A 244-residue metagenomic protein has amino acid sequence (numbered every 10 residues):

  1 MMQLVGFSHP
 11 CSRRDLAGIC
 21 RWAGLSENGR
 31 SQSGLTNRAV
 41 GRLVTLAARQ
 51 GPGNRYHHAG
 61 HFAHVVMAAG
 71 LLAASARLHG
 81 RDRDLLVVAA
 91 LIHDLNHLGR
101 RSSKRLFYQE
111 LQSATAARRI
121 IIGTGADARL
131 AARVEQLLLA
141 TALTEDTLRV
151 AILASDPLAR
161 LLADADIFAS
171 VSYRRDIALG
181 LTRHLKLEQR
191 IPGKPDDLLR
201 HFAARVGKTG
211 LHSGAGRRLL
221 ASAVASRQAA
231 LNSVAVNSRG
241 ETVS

Functional and structural regions predicted by a protein language model:
M1-L25, R55-A63, M67-D82, I92 (+2 more regions): Divalent metal-dependent phosphate-bond-processing catalytic cores, especially two-metal-ion Mg2+/Mn2+ enzymes that act
G24-E27, A48-G51, A73, N96-R100 (+1 more regions): Short amphipathic alpha-helical interaction patches enriched in hydrophobic/aromatic residues with interspersed Lys/Arg
L25, G29-G34, E135-L139: Eukaryote-skewed repeat-based solenoidal scaffolds used as protein-protein interaction platforms, primarily
R38-M67, N96-S102: Active-site flanking loop/helix segments enriched in acidic
V65, R83-S102, S113, E135-T144: His-Asp-centered metal-binding catalytic motifs of divalent-metal-dependent phosphohydrolases/nucleases
V65-A68, Y108-T124: An active-site-proximal "capping" alpha-helix that borders the catalytic cofactor pocket
A76, S102, I120-L130: Inter-helical turn/loop segments and adjacent helix faces that build the functional surface of alpha-helical bundle
R81-D82, Y108, R129-R133: Alpha-helix N-cap and coil->helix boundary residues
